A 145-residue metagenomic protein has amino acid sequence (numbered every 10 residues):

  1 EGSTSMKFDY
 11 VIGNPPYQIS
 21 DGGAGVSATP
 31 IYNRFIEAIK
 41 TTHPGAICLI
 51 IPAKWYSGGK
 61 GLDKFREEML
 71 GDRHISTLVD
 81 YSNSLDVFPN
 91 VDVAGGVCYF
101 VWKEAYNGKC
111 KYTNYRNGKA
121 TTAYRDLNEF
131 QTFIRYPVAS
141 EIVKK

Functional and structural regions predicted by a protein language model:
E1, H74-S76, C110-Y115: Generic preference for hydrophobic/aromatic residues in regular secondary structure cores
E1-G13, I19-D21: SAM-dependent nucleic-acid methyltransferase catalytic core
T4, G71-H74, V93: Short, structurally constrained coil/turn elements that cap an alpha-helix or connect an alpha-helix to the following
M6, S84-K145: C-terminal substrate-recognition regions of SAM-dependent nucleic acid methyltransferases
V11-N14, C48-I50: Structural recognition of the conserved hydrophobic beta-strand(s) that form the central parallel beta-sheet of P-loop
I19-D86, Y99-F100: Conserved Class I SAM-dependent methyltransferase catalytic core
